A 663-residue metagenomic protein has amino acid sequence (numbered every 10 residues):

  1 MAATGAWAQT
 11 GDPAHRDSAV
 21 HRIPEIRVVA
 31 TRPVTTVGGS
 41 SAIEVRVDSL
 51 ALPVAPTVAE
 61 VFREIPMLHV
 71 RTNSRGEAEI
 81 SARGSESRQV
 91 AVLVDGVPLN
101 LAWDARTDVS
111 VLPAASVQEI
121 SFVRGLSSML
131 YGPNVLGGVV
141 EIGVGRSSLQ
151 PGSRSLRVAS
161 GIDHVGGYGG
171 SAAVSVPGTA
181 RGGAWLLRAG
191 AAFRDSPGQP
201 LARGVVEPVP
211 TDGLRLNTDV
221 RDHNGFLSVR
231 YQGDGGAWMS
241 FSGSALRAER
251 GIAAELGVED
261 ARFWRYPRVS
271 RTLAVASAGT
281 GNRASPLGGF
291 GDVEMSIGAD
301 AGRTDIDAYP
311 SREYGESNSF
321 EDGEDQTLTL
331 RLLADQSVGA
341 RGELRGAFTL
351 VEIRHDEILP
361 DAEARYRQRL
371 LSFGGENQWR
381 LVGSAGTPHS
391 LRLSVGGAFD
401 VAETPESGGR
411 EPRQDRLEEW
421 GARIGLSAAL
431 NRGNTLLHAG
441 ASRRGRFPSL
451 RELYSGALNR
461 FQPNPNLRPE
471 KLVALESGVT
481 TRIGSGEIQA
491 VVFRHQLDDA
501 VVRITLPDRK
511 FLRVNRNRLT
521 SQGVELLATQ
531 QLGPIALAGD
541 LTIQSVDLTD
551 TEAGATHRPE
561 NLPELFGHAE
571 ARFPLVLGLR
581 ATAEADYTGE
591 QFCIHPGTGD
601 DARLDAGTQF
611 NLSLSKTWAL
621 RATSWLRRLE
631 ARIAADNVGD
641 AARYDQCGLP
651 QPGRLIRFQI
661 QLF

Functional and structural regions predicted by a protein language model:
I23-P53, E79, S87-V90: N-terminal periplasmic "start-of-domain" segments of outer-membrane beta-barrel proteins
A59-L101, Q118: Extracytoplasmic beta-strand/coil segments of soluble accessory domains associated with Gram-negative outer-membrane
V97-L126: Short acidic/polar hinge/loop motifs at secondary-structure boundaries that mediate gating or recognition
S127, V139, V144-G178, A191 (+1 more regions): Short strand-turn segments of transmembrane beta-barrel domains in outer membranes, especially the first one or two
E141, P151, P177-P267: Periplasmic-side early beta-strands and strand-to-turn transitions of outer-membrane beta-barrels
S175-T179, R230-Q232, N377, S427-L430 (+5 more regions): Conserved C-terminal beta-signal and adjacent last beta-strands/turns of outer-membrane beta-barrel proteins
V258-G281, G323-D325, P412-R416, G421-G425 (+4 more regions): Outer-membrane beta-barrel signature, preferentially recognizing the C-terminal barrel domain of Gram-negative
R345, L381, A385, L393 (+3 more regions): Gram-negative outer-membrane beta-barrel transporters
